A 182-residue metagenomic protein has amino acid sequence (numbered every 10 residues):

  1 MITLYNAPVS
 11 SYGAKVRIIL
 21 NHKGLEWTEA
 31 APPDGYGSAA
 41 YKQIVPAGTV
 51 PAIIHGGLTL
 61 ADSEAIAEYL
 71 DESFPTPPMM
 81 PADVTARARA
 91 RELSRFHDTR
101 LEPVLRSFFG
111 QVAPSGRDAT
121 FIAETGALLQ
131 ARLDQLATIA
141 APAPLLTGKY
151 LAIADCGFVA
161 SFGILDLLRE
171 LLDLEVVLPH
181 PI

Functional and structural regions predicted by a protein language model:
M1-L133, A137, P144-L146: GST-like domain detector, emphasizing the conserved glutathione-binding G-site in the N-terminal thioredoxin-like
S38, D118, A152, P179-H180: Alpha-helix initiation/capping motif
L105, L146-E175, P181: GST superfamily/GST-like fold recognition
E124-L128, V177-I182: Extended, well-ordered alpha-helical scaffold segments
